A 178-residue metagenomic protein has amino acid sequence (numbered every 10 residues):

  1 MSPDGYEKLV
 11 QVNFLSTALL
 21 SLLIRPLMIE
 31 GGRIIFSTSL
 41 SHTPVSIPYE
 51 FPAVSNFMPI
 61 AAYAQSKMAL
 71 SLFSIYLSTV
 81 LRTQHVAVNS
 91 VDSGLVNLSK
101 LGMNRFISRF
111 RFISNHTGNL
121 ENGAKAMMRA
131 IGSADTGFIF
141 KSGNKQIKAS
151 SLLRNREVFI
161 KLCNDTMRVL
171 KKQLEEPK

Functional and structural regions predicted by a protein language model:
D4-Q11: Active-site Tyr-X3-Lys motif and surrounding loop/helix of classical short-chain dehydrogenase/reductase
E7, R33-Q84, D92-F112: Catalytic loop of short-chain dehydrogenase/reductase
V10, I35, N89-V91, I139-F140: Hydrophobic/aromatic beta-strand patches that form the interior of the parallel beta-sheet core in alpha/beta enzyme
S21-L22, I75: A short, exposed helix-loop element centered on a Lys and neighboring polar residues
L23-G32: A short helix-coil junction within the Rossmann-fold of NAD(P)-dependent oxidoreductases
S46, E157-K178: Non-catalytic terminal and boundary segments that flank Rossmann-like NAD(P)-dependent oxidoreductase
R111-S151, R156-V158: C-terminal helical subdomain
